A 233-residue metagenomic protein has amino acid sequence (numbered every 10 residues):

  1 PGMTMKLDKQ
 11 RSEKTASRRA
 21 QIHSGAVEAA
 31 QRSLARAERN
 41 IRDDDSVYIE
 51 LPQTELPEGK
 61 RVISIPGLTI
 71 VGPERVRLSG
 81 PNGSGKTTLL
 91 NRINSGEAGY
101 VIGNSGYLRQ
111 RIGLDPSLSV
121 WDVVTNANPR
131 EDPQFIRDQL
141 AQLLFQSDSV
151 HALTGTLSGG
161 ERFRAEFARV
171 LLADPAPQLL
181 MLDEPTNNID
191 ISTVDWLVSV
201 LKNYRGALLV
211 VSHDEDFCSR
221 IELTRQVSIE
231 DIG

Functional and structural regions predicted by a protein language model:
P1-I65: Coupling and communication elements adjacent to P-loop NTPase active sites across diverse families
L56-G233: ABC ATP-binding cassette signature C-motif
